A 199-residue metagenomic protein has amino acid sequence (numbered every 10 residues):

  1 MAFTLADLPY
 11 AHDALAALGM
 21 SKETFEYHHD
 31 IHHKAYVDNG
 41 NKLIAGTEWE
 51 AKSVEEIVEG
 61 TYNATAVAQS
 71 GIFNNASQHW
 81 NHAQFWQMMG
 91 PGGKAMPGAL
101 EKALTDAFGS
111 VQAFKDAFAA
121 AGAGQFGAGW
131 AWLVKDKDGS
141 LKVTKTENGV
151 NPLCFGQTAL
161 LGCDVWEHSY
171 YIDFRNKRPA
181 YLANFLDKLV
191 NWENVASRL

Functional and structural regions predicted by a protein language model:
M1-L199: Feature for soluble, non-membrane regions of globular proteins
